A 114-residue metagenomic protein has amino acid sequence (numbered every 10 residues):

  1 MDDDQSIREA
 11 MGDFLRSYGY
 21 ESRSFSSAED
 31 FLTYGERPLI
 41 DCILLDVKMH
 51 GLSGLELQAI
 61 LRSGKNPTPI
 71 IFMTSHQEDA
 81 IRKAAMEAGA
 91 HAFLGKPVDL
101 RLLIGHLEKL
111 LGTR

Functional and structural regions predicted by a protein language model:
Q5-R23, A88: Two-component/phosphorelay signaling modules centered on CheY-like receiver
R8, H50, E78: The feature encodes the CheY-like receiver
S26-S27, S53-L57: Acidic catalytic/metal-coordinating carboxylates
T33, L55-N66: Short amphipathic alpha-helix used as the core "switch/output" element in two-component signaling
P38-L44: Active-site beta3 strand of CheY-like receiver
E56, Q77-A92: Alpha4 helix (beta4-alpha4-beta5 surface) of REC/receiver domains from two-component response regulators
A80, V98-E108: C-terminal output helix
